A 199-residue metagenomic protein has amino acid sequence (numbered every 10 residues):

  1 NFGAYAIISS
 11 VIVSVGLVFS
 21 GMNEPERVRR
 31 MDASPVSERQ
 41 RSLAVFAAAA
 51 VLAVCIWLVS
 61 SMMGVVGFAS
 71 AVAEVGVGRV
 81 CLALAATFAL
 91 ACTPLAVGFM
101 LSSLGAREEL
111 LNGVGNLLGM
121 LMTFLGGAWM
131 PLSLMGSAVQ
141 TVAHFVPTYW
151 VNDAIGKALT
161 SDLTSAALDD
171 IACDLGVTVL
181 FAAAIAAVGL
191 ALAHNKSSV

Functional and structural regions predicted by a protein language model:
N1-S20: Long, hydrophobic alpha-helical segments
L17-V51: Helix-loop-helix units of permease transmembrane domains in multi-pass membrane transporters, especially ABC
N23, M100, L159-D162, L175-V199: Junction motif at the cytosolic side of a transmembrane helix
E38-F68, L84, F88, L175 (+1 more regions): Selective transmembrane-helix segments that form parts of the transport pathway or gating/packing helices in multipass
W57-R79, A89, S103-E109, A128 (+2 more regions): Short helix-loop junctions at transmembrane helix boundaries
L82-G105, T123-G127, L180-V188: Hydrophobic alpha-helical transmembrane segments of polytopic membrane proteins
E108-F145: Transmembrane helix segments
P131-A172: Short hydrophobic, aromatic-rich alpha-helical segments embedded in or entering the lipid bilayer of multi-pass
